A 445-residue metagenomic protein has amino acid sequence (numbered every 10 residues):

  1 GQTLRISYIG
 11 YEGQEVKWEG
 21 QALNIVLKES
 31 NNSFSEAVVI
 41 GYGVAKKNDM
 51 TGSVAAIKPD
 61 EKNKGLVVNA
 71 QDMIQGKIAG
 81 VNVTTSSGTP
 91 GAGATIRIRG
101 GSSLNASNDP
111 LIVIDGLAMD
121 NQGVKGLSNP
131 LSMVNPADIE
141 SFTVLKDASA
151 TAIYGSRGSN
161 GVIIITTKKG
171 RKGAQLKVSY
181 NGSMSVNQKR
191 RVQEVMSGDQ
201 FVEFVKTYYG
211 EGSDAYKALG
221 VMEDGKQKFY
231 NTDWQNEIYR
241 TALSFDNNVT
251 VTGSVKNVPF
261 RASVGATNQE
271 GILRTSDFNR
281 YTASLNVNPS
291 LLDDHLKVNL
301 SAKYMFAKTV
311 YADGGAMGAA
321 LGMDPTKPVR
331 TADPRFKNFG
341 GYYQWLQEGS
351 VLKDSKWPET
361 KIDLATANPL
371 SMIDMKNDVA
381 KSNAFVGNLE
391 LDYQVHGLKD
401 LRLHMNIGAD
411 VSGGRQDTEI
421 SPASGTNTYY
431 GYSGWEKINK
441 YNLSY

Functional and structural regions predicted by a protein language model:
G1-M305, D313, W357, V386-G387: Short, small/polar-rich motifs associated with maturation and membrane association, primarily at protein termini
G43, S355, G408-V411: Short glycine-enriched loops at secondary-structure junctions
S86, Q235-Y239, T250, G271-T275 (+5 more regions): Outer-membrane beta-barrel proteins
P110-L111, A118, P325, P334 (+2 more regions): Proline-rich low-complexity regions
N160, N286, T366-N368, Y445: Asparagine-centered polar/low-complexity signal
Q193, I272-S284, H295, S301-M305 (+3 more regions): Small-side-chain secondary-structure face that scaffolds active or pore-lining regions
Q200-K206, N288, L321-T326, G425-G431: Short alpha-helical linear motifs
M305, V310-A384: Acidic/polar loop-and-plug regions of large Gram-negative outer-membrane beta-barrel proteins
